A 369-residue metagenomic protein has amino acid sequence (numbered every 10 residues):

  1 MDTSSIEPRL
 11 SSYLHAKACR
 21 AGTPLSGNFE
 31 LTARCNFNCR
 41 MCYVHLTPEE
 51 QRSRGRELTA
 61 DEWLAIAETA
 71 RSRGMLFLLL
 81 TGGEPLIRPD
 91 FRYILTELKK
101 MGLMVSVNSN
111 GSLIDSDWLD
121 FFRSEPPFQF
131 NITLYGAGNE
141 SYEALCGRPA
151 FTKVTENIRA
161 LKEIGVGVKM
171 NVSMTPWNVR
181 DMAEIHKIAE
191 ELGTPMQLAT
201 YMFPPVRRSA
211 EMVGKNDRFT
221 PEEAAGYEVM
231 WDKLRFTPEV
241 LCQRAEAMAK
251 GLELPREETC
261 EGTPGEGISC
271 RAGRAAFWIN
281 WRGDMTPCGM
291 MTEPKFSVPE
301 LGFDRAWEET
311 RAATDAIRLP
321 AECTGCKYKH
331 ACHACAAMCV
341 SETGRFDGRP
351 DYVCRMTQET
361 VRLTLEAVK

Functional and structural regions predicted by a protein language model:
M1-Q129, Y227, A367: Conserved alpha-helical substructure of the radical SAM core
D2-T23, H45, P264-G267, D284-M285 (+1 more regions): Flexible mid-to-C-terminal extensions adjoining Fe-S/redox cofactors in radical SAM and related proteins
N38, G74, P126, V166-G167 (+3 more regions): Short loop/turn motifs at secondary-structure junctions
P48-E57, E143-A150, S341: Short glycine-enriched, charge-decorated loop/helix-capping segments at active-site entrances that position
L58, P89, P149, W177-R180 (+1 more regions): Residue-level signal for the nucleotide or nucleotide-sugar donor/cofactor binding architecture
D61-E68, S72, Y93-K100, D117-D120 (+6 more regions): Replace "anionic and nucleotidyl ligands
G83-E84, M202, C339: Short, solvent-exposed turn/loop segments enriched in Gly/Ser/Thr/Pro and often Arg
S124-T286, M290-F296: Radical SAM enzyme [4Fe-4S]-AdoMet core and its adjacent flexible, acidic and glycine-rich loops/tails across
